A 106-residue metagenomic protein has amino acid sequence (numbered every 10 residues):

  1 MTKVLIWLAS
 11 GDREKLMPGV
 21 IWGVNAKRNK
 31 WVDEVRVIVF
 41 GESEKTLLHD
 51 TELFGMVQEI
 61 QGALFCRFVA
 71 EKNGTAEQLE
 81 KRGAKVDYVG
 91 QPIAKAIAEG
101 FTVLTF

Functional and structural regions predicted by a protein language model:
K3, R28, D33-R36, G62: Residues at the starts of beta-strands that form the adenosine-phosphate
V4-M17, F40-T46: Short, glycine-rich nucleotide/cofactor-binding loops
K15-N29: Histidine-anchored nucleotide/phosphate-binding helix
I21-N25, F54, E80-K81: Short, solvent-exposed amphipathic alpha-helical segments in soluble enzyme and RNA/protein-processing domains
G23, E34-F40, A63-V69: Short internal beta-strands
E34, L48-E52: Conserved PLP-enzyme active-site core in the AAT-like
E52-L79: A glycine-rich helix N-cap at a beta->alpha junction
Q78-F106: C-terminal structural segments of small proteins and small subunits
